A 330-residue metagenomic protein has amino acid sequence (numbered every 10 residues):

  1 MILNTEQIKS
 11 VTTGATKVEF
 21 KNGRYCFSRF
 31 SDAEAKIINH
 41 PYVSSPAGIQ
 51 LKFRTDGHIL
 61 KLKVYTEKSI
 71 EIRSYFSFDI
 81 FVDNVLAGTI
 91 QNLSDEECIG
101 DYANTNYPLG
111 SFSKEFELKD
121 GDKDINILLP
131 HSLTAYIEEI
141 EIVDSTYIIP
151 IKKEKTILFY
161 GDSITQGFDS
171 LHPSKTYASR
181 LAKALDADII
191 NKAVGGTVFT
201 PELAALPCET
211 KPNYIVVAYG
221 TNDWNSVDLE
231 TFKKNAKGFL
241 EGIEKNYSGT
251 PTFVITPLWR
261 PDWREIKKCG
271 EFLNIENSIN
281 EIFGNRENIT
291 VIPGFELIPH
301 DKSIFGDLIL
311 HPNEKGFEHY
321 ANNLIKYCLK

Functional and structural regions predicted by a protein language model:
M1-T156, L329: N-terminal secretory targeting modules
L118-K119, I125-K211: Serine-esterase "nucleophile elbow" of acetyl-processing enzymes
I127, V216-A218, F253: Structural motif
D169-P173, V194, V227-E230, E265-K268: Short, solvent-exposed loop/turn segments at secondary-structure boundaries
V198-K234, G242, P257-D262: Oxyanion-hole/transition-state-stabilizing segment in secreted/luminal serine hydrolases and related acyltransferases
T231-G238, E271-I275: Charged helix-capping and loop-helix junction motifs
Y247-T252: A short helix->loop->beta-strand "cap" motif at the edges of active sites that frequently abuts
R260-K330: Catalytic His-Asp segment of secreted/periplasmic serine-dependent ester chemistry enzymes
